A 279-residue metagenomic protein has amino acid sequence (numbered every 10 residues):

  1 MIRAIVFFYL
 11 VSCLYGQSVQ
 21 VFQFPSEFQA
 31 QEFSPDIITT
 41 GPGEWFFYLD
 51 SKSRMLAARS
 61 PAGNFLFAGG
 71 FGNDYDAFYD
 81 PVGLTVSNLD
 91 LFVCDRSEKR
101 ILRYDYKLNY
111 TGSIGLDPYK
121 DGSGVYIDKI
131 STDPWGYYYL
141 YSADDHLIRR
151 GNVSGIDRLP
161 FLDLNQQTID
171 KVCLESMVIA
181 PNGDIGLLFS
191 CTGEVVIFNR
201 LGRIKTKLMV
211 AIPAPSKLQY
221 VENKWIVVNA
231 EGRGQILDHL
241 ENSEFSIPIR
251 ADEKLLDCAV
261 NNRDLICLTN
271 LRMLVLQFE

Functional and structural regions predicted by a protein language model:
I2-L14: Sec-dependent N-terminal signal peptides
Q17-E279: Eukaryotic scaffold repeat domains enriched in small/polar residues
